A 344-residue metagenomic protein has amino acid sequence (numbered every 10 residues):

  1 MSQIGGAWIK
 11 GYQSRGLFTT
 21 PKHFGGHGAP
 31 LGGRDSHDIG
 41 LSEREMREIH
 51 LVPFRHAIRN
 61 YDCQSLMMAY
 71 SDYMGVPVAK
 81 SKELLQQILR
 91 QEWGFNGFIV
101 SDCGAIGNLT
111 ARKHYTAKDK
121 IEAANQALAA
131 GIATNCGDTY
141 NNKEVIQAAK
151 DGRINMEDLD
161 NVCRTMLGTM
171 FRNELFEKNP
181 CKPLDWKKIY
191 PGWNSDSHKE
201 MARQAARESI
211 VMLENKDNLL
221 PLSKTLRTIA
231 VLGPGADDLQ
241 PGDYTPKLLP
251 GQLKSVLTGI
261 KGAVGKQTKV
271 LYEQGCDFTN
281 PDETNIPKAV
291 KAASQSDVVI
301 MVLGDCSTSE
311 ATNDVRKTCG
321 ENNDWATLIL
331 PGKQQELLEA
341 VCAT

Functional and structural regions predicted by a protein language model:
M1-T344: Glycoside hydrolase catalytic-domain context in secreted enzymes
